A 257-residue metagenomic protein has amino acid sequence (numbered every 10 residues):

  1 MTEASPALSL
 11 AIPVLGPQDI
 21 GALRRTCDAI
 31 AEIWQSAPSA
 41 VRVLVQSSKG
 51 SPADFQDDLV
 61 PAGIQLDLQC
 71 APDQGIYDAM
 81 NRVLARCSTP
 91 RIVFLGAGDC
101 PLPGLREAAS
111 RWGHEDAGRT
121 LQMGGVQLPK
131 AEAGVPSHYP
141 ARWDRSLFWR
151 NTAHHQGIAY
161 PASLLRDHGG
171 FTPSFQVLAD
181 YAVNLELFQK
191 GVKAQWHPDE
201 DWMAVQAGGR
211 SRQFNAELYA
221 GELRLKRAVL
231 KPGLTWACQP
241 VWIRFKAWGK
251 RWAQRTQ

Functional and structural regions predicted by a protein language model:
A11-I12, Y139-E222: Conserved nucleotide-sugar donor-binding catalytic segment
P17-W34: Short, well-formed alpha-helical segments that are part of the catalytic scaffolds of diverse glycosyltransferases
C27, P38-G50, Q69-P72: Short beta-strand/loop segment that forms part of the nucleotide-sugar
C27-D28, M80-N81, T89, L102-H114 (+1 more regions): Short alpha-helix within the catalytic core of nucleotide-sugar-dependent glycosyltransferases
L44-Q56, G96-G98: A conserved acidic beta->alpha catalytic loop
C70-C87: Glycine-rich, basic loop-to-helix element that forms the pyrophosphate-binding segment of sugar-nucleotide handling
I92: Short aromatic/hydrophobic "clamp" motif used to bind/position activated sugar donors
C100-P136: Conserved donor NDP-sugar-binding/catalytic core segment of glycosyltransferases
